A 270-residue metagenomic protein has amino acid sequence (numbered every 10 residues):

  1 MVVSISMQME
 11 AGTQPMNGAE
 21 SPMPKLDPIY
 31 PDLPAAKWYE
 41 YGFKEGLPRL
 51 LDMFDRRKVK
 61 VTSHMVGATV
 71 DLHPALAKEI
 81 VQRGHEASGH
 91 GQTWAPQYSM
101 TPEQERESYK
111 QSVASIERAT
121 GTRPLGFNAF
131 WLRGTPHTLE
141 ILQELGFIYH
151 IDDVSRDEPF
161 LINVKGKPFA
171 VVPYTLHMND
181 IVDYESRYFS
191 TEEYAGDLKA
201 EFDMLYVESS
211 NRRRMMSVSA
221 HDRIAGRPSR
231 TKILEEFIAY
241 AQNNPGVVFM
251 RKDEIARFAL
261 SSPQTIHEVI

Functional and structural regions predicted by a protein language model:
M1-Y41, P48, D52, S262-I270: N-terminal regions that are enriched for targeting/export leaders and immediately downstream pro/stem segments
V3-I5, A87, V248: Residue-level marker for buried hydrophobic side chains located in beta-strands that build the well-ordered beta-sheet
I29-P31, P48, R56-T135, K167 (+3 more regions): Metal-dependent polysaccharide deacetylase catalytic core of the NodB/CE4 family, i.e., the active-site-bearing domain
K44, P102-K110, Y188, E192-K199 (+2 more regions): Non-membrane alpha-helical structural segments and their capping/turn regions in soluble enzymes
L47-L51, P74-K78, R106-V113, L139 (+2 more regions): Generic structural signal for well-ordered alpha-helices, preferentially at hydrophobic/aromatic core positions
T62, D71-E86, L139-H150, K232-A239: Short, electropositive alpha-helical surface patch
K110, A114-R212, I266-E268: Active-site-adjacent pocket scaffolds in enzyme catalytic domains
Y149, L161, K199-I270: C-terminal domain-boundary segment and adjacent tail
